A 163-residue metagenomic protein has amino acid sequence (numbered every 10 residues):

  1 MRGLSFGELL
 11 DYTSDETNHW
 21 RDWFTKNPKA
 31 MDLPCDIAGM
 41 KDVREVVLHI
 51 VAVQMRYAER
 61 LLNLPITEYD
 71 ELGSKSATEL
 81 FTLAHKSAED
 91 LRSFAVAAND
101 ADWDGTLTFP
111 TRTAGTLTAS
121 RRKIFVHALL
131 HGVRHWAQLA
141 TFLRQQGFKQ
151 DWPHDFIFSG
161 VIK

Functional and structural regions predicted by a protein language model:
M1-R2, E8: N-terminal beta-strand motif that seeds the catalytic metal site of vicinal oxygen chelate
G7-F24, K29-L72, R112-K163: Short, contiguous alpha-helical
N63-W103: Helix-adjacent hinge/juxtasegments
L91-H127: A mid-sequence interfacial segment
